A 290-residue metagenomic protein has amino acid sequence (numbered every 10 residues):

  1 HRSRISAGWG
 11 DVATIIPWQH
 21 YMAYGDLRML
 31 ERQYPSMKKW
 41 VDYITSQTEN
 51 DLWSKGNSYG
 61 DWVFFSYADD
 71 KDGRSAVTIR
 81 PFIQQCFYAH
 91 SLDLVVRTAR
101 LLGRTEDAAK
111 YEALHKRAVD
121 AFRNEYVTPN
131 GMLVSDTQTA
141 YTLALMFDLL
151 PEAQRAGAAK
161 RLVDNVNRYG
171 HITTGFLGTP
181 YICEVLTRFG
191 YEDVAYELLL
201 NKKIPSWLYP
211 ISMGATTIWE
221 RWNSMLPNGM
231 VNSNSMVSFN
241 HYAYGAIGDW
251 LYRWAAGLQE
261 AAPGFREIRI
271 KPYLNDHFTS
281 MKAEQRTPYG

Functional and structural regions predicted by a protein language model:
H1-R4, G8-D11, A23-C86, A99-M146 (+5 more regions): Active-site acid/base region of carbohydrate-active enzymes
A7-Q19, P81-V96, T137-D148, G175-T187 (+1 more regions): Well-ordered alpha-helical segments within folded domains of soluble proteins
I16, G25, L143, G190-D193 (+1 more regions): Long, charge-rich low-complexity segments
I16-A23, W40-Y43, Q47, S91-T98 (+10 more regions): Generic, well-ordered alpha-helical scaffold segments in large soluble proteins
D61-F64, I182, P205-W207, H277: Flexible loop/turn segments at secondary-structure boundaries
A113, D193-G290: Non-catalytic C-terminal accessory modules of carbohydrate-active enzymes
D120, P180, S280: Zinc-dependent metallohydrolase catalytic domains
T128-M236: Extracellular polysaccharide-recognition and catalytic grooves
